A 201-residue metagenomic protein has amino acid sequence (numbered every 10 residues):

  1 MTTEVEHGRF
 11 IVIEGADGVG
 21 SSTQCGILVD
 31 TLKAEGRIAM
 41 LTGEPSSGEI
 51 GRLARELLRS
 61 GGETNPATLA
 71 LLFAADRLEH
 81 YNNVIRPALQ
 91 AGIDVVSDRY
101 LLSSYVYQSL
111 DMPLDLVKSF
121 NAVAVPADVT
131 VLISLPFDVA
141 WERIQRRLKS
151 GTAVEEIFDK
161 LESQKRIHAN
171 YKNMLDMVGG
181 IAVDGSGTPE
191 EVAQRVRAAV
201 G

Functional and structural regions predicted by a protein language model:
T2-V5, V29, D138-G201: NTP-dependent small-molecule kinase module
E6-F10: Pre-Walker A (Motif I) flank of P-loop NTPase domains
I13: Hydrophobic anchor at the beta1->P-loop junction of P-loop NTPases
A16: P-loop (Walker A) phosphate-binding loop of NTP-binding proteins
S21: Conserved lysine of the Walker
Q24: Hydrophobic positions on the alpha1 helix immediately C-terminal to the Walker A/P-loop
R37-A122: ATP-dependent small-molecule kinase phosphotransfer cores that center on conserved nucleotide phosphate-binding segments
D98-R99, V123-Q145: Conserved phosphate-donor/acceptor-positioning beta-strand/loop module used by diverse small-molecule
